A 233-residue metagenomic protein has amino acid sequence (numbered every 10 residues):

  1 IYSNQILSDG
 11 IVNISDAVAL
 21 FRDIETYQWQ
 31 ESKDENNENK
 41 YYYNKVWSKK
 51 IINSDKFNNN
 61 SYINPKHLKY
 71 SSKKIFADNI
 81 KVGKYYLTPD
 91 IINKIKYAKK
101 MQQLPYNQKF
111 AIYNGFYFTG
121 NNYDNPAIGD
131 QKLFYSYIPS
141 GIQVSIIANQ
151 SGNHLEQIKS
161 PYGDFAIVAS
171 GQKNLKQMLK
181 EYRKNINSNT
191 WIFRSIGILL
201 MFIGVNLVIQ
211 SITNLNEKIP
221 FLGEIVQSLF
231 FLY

Functional and structural regions predicted by a protein language model:
I1-I14: Juxtamembrane extramembrane loops of integral membrane proteins
I14-I209, L215: Charged, low-complexity helical/coil segments in non-catalytic cytosolic or luminal regions
G204-Y233: Alpha-helical transmembrane segments forming the membrane-embedded cores of inner-membrane proteins across
